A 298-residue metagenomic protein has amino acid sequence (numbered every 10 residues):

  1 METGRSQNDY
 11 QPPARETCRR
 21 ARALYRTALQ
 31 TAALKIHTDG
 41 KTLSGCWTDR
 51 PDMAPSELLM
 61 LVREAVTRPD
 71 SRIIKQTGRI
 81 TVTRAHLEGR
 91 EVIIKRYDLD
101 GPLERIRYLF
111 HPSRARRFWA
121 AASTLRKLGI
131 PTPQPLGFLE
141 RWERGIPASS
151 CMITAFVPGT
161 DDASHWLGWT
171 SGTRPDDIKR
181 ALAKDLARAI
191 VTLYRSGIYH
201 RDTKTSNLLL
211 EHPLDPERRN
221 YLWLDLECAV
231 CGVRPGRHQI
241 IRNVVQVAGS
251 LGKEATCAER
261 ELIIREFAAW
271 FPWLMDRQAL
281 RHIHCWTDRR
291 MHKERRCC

Functional and structural regions predicted by a protein language model:
R22, T27-E88: ATP-binding glycine-rich phosphate-binding loop
L59-A163, V191, R195-S196: Conserved ATP-binding subdomain of kinase catalytic cores across diverse folds
E91-I93, I153, N220-W223, Q246: Short hydrophobic-acidic sequence motifs that mark active-site Asp/Glu residues
D162-T173: AlphaC helix of the protein kinase catalytic domain
R195-T205: Catalytic-loop of the protein kinase fold
T203, L208-P213: Hydrophobic residue at the +6 position relative to the catalytic HRD Asp in the kinase catalytic loop
L222-T287: C-lobe/activation-segment region of protein kinase-like
